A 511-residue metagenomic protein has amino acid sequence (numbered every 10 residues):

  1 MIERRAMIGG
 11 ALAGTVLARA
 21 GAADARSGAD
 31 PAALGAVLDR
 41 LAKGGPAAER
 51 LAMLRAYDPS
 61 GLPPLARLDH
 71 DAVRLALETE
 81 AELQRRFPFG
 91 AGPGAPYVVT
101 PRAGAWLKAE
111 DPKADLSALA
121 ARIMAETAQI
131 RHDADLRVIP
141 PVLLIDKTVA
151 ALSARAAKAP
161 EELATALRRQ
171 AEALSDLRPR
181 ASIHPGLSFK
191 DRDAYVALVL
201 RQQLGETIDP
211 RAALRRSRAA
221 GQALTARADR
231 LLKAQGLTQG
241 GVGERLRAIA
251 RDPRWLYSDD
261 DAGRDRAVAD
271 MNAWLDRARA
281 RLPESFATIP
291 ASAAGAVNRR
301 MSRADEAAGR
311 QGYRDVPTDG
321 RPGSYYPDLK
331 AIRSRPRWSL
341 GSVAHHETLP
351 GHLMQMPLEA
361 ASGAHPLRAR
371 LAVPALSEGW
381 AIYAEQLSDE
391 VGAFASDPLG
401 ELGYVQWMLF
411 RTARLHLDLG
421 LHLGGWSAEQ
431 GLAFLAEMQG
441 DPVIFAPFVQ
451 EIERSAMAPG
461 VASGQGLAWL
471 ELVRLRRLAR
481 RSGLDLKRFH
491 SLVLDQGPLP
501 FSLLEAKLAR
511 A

Functional and structural regions predicted by a protein language model:
M1-I8: Twin-arginine (Tat) signal peptide motif
I8-A13, L17-A511: N-terminal maturation segment of proteins
